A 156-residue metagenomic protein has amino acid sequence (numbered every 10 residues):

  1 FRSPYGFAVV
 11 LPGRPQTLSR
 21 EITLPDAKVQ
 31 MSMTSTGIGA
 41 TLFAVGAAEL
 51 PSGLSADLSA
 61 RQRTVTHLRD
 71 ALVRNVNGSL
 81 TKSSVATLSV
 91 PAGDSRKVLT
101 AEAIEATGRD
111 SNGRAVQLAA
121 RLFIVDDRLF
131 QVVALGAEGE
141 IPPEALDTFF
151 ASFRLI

Functional and structural regions predicted by a protein language model:
F1-P4, P25: Short acidic/polar N-terminal linker immediately downstream of export determinants
S3-Y5, G39, S111-N112, D126: Short strand-coil-strand connectors
F7, P12-T17, A60-T81, V125-I156: Surface-exposed amphipathic alpha-helical segments
V10-S35, H67-V125: Signature of long, low-cysteine stretches enriched in small and polar/charged residues
R20-I22, V29-Q30, L54-S59, I141-L146: A short, polar/proline- and glycine-enriched secondary-structure boundary/capping micro-motif
M33-T66, A120, F130-A134: A short acidic-to-branched-hydrophobic micro-motif
L50-G53, S111, A137-E140: Solvent-exposed loop/turn segments at secondary-structure junctions within structured extracellular/periplasmic domains
